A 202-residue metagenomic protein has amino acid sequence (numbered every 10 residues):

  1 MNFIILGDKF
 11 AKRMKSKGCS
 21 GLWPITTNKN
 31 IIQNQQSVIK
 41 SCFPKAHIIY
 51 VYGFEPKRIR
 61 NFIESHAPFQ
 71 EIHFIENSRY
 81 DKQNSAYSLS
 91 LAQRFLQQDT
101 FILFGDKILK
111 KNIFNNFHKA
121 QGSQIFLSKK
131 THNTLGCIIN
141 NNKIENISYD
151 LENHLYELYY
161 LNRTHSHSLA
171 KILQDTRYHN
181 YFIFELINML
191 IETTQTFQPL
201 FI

Functional and structural regions predicted by a protein language model:
M1-W23: N-terminal nucleotide-binding beta1-loop-alpha1 segment
N2, A46-I48, E71, D99 (+2 more regions): Residues at the starts of beta-strands that form the adenosine-phosphate
C19-Q35: Short catalytic helix/loop segments, enriched in acidic residues and glycine and frequently bearing histidine
N30-H47, N61: A short, N-terminal amphipathic alpha-helix
F54-K57: A conserved acidic beta->alpha catalytic loop
R60-N140: Conserved beta-loop-beta/alpha segment of the NTase-like Rossmann-fold superfamily that binds/positions NTPs
K110-E185: Conserved core of the sugar-phosphate nucleotidyltransferase
N188-F201: Catalytic donor-sugar/metal-binding loop of nucleotide-sugar-dependent glycosyltransferases
